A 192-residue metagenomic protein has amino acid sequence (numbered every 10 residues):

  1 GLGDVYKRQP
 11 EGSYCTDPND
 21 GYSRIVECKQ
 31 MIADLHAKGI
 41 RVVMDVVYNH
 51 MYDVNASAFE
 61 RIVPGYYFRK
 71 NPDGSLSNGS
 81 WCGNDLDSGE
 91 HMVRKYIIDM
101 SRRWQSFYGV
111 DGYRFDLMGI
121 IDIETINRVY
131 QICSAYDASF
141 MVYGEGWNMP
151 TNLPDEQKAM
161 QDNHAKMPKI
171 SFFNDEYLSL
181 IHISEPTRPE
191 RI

Functional and structural regions predicted by a protein language model:
G1-Y108, I126-D137, M141: Substrate-binding/active-site clefts of carbohydrate-active enzymes
L2-Y6, I181-I192: Single conserved hydrophobic/aromatic residue that forms the stacking wall/gate of nucleotide- or nucleobase-binding
S23, I120-I121: Aromatic- and histidine-enriched alpha-helix N-cap/loop-to-helix transition segments that scaffold the rims
V43, G112-M118: Short catalytic-loop micro-motif centered on adjacent basic/acidic residues
V47-N49, M118-I120, E145-M149: Active-site beta-loop-alpha junctions enriched in small/polar residues
Y52-I62, I123-I126, Q131, W147-L180: Substrate-binding cleft/loops of secretory-pathway carbohydrate-active enzymes
G112-R114, M141-G144: Structural recognition of the beta-strand scaffold that forms the well-ordered cores of secreted hydrolase catalytic
